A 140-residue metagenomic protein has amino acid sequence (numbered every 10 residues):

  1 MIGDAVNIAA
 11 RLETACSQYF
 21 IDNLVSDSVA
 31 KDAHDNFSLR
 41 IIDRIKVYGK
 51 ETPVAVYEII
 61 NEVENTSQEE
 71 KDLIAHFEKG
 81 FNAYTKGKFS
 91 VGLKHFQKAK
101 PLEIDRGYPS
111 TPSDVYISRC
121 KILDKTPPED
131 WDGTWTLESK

Functional and structural regions predicted by a protein language model:
M1-A10: Short helix/loop segment flanking the catalytic signature motif in cyclic-nucleotide metabolism enzymes
A9, A15-V91, Q97-P112, Y116-P128: Cytosolic regulatory/linker segments at or just downstream of nucleotide-handling modules in signal-transduction
P128-K140: Intrinsically disordered, low-complexity, charge-biased linker/tail regions
